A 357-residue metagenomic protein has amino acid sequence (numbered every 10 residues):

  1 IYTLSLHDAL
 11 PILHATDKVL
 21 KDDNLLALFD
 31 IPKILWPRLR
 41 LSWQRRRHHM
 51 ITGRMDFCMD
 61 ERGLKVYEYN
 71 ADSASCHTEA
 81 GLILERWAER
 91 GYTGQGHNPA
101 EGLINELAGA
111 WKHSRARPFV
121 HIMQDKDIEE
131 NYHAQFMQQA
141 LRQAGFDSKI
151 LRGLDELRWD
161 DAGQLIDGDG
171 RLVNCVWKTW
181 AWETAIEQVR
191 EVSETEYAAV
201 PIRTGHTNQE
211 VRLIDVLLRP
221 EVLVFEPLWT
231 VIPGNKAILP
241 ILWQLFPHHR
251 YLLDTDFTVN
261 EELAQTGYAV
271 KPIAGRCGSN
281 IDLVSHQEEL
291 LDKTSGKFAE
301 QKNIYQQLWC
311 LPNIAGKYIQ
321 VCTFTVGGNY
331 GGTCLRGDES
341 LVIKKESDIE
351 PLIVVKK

Functional and structural regions predicted by a protein language model:
I1, Q44-H48, I273, P312-I314: Short Gly/Pro-enriched turn/cap motifs at secondary-structure boundaries
I1-D8: Single conserved hydrophobic/aromatic residue that forms the stacking wall/gate of nucleotide- or nucleobase-binding
H7, T52-R54, Q320: Extracellular structured ligand-interaction cores
V19-M55, E129-N131, Q135, Q139 (+1 more regions): Extended, Lys/Arg-enriched charged tracts that mediate electrostatic binding to polyanionic substrates
S42-K65, Y69-H77, V231: Short acidic, Gly/Ser-rich segments with clustered Asp/Glu that frequently serve as metal-coordination loops in enzyme
D60-E61, S73-E79, L84-K357: Domain-scale recognition of functional cores that engage charged ligands
